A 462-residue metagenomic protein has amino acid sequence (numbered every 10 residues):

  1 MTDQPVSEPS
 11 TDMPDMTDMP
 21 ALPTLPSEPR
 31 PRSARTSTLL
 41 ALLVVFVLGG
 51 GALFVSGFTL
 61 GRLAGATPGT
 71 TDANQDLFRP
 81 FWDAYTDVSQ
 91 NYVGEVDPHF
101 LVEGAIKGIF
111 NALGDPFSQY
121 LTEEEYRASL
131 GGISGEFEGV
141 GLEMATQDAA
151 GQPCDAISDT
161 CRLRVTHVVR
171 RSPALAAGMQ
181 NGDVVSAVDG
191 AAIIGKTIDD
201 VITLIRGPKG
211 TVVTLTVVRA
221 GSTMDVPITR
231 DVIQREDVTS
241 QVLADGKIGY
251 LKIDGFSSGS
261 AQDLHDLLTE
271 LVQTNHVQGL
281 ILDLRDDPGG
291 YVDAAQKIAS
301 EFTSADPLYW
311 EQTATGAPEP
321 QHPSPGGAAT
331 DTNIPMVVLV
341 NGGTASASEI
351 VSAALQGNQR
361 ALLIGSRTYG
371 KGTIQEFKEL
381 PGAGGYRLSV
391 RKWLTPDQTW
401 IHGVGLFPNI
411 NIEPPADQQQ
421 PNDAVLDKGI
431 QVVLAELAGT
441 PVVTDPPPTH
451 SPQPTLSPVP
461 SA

Functional and structural regions predicted by a protein language model:
T2-Q119, V459-S461: Terminal targeting/pro-maturation regions of precursor/exported proteins
L25-P29, T166-H167, S172-Q180, D189-P381: Cleft-lining beta-strand/loop regions that shape enzyme active-site pockets
T67, T440-A462: Ser/Thr-rich, Proline-interspersed low-complexity disordered segments
D76-D83, D87, F100-G104, G108 (+12 more regions): Extracytoplasmic/secreted proteins, especially bacterial periplasmic and envelope-associated proteins
Q90-R162, V212-T214, V218-P227, R235-D237 (+1 more regions): Extended, small/polar residue-biased N-terminal targeting/export presequences and adjacent propeptide/linker tracts
N91, G135-A187, A191-G195, S258 (+1 more regions): PDZ/PDZ-like domain segments forming the peptide/carboxylate-binding groove, activating on the N-terminal beta-strands
Q375-E379, R387-A416: Conserved P-loop NTPase
A424-V442, T449-P452: Extended hydrophobic packing segments that form well-structured cores
